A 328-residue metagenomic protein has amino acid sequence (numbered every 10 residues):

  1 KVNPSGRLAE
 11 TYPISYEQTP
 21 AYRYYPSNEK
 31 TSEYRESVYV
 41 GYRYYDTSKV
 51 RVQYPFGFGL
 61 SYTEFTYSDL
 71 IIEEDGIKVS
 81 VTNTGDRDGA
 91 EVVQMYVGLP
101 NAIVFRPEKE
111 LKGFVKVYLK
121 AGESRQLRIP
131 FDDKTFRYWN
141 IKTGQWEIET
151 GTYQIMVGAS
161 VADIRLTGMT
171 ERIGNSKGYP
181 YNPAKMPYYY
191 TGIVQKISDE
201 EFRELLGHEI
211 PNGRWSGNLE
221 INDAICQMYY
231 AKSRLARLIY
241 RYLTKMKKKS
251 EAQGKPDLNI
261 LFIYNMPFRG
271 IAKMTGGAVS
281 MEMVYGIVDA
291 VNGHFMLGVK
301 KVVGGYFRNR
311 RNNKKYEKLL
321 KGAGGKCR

Functional and structural regions predicted by a protein language model:
K1-A90, T150, I155-V157: Secreted, periplasmic, or luminal enzymes acting at the cell surface/secretory milieu
E74-G76, S124-Q126, R165: Intrinsic-disorder/low-complexity, polar/charged segments enriched in Ser/Thr/Lys/Arg/Asp/Glu/Gln
D86-I103, K109-L111: Short acidic, flexible loop segments centered on an aromatic residue
I103-I141: Intrinsically disordered, low-complexity Pro/Gly/Ser/Thr-rich segments with frequent PxxP/GP/PP motifs and embedded
D133-P180: Terminal connector regions
G168-Y242: Charged, amphipathic alpha-helical linkers/stalks
R214, N218-G277: Long, charged, low-complexity terminal extensions
G254-R328: C-terminal non-catalytic accessory extensions
